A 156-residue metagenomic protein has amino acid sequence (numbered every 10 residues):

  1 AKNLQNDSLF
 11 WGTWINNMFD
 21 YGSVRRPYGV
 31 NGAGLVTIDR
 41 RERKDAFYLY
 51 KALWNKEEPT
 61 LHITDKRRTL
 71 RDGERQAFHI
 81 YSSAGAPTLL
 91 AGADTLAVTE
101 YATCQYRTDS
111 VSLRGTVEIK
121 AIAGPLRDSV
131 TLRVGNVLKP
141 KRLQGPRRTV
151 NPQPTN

Functional and structural regions predicted by a protein language model:
A1-L96, R107-S112, T116-L126, V150-P152: Extended substrate-binding grooves/exosites of carbohydrate-active enzymes
Y101-R107: Aromatic sugar-binding surface patches on proteins that engage polysaccharides or sugar-phosphate polymers
P125-K139, Q144-P146: Edge beta-strands of extracellular beta-sandwich domains
G145-N156: Compositionally biased low-complexity segments at domain edges in trafficked proteins and select soluble regulators
